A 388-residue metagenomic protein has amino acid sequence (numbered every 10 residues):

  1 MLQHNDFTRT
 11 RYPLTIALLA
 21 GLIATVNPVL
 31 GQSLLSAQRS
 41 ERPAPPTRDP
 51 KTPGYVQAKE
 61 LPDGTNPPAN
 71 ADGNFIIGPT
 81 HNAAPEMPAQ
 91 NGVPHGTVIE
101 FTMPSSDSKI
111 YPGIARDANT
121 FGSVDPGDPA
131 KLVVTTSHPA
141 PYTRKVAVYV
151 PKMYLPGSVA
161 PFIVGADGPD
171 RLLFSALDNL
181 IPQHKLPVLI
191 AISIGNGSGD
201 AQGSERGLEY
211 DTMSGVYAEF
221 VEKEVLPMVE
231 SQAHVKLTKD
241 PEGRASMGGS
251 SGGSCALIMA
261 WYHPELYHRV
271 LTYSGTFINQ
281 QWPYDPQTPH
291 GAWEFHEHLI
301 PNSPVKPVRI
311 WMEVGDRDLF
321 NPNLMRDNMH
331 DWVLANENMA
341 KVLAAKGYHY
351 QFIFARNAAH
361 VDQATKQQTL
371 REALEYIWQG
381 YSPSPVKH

Functional and structural regions predicted by a protein language model:
M1-T10: N-terminal secretory signal peptides that target proteins for export/translocation
H4-N5, V26, R48, P62: Intrinsic-disorder/low-complexity regions
D6-F7, L35, Q363: Intrinsic structural disorder/low-complexity segments
P13-P28: Bacterial N-terminal signal peptides
V29-G31, S36-A37: Boundary at the C-terminal end of the N-terminal hydrophobic targeting segment
Q38-P45: A short, flexible low-complexity segment enriched in Lys/Arg and Gly/Pro that occurs in N-terminal basic tails
T47, P53-Y55, P62-H388: Non-catalytic cap/lid and distal C-terminal segments of serine-dependent acyl enzymes
